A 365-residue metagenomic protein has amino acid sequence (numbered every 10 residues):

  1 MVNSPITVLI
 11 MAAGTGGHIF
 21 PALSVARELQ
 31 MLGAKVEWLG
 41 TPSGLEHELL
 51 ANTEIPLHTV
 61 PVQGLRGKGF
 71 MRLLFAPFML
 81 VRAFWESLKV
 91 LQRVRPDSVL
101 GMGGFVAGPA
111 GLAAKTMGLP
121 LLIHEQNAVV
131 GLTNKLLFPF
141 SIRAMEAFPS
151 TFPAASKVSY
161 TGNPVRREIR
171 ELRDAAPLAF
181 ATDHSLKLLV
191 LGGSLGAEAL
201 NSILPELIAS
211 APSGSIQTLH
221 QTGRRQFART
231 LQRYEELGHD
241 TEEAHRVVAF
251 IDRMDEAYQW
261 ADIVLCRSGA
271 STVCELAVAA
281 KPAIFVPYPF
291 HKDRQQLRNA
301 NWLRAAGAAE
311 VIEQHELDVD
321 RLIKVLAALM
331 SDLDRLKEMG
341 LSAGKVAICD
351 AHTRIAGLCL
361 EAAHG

Functional and structural regions predicted by a protein language model:
P5-A13, L32-M79, R224-Q226, H315: Conserved nucleotide-sugar phosphate-binding/catalytic loop shared by glycosyltransferases and other
H18-L29: Short amphipathic alpha-helix
K35, P56, K115-A175: Active-site-proximal region of nucleotide-activated glycan assembly enzymes, centered on histidine/acidic-rich loops
G44, L49, T53, D174-V264 (+3 more regions): Donor-nucleotide binding loops and adjacent catalytic segments primarily of GT-B fold Leloir glycosyltransferases
G69-S98: An amphipathic, basic-hydrophobic alpha-helix
P96-S98, D255-C274, K281-P282: Acidic donor-binding loop of glycosyltransferase active sites
R335-C349: A short, well-ordered alpha-helix in the C-terminal region of glycosyltransferases
I348-G365: C-terminal alpha-helical cap of glycosyltransferases
